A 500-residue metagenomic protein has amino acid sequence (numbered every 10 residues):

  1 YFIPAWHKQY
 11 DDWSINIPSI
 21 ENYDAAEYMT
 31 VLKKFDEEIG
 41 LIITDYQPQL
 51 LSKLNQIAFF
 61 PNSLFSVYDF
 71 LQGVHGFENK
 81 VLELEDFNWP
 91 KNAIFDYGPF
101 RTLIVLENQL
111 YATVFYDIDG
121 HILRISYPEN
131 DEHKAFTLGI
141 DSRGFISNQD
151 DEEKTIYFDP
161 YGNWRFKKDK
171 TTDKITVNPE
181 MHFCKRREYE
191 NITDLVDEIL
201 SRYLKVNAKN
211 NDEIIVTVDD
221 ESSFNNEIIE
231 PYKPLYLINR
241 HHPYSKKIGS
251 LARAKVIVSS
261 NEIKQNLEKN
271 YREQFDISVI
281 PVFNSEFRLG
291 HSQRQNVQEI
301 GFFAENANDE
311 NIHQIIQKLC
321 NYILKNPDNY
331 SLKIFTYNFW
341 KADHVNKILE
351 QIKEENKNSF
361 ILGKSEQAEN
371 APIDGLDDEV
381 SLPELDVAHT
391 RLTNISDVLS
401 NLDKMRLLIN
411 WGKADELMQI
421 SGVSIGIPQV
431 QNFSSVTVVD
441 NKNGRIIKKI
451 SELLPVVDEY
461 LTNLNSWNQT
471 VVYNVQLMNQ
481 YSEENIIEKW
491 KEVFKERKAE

Functional and structural regions predicted by a protein language model:
L82-E198: Repetitive, compositionally biased segments used for assembly/scaffolding
R202-K209, I229-K233, L237-V256: Membrane-proximal helix-turn-helix segments that form the acceptor-binding/catalytic region of lipid-linked
S250-D276: A short, active-site helix/loop in glycosyltransferases that binds the activated sugar's phosphate group
N284-A371: Conserved catalytic-core segment of nucleotide-activated headgroup transferases in glycan assembly
D377-L385, D397-A414, S424-I427: Acidic donor-binding loop of glycosyltransferase active sites
V438-D458: Change "using UDP/GDP/dTDP sugars" to "using nucleotide sugars
E459-V475: Conserved donor-nucleotide binding/catalytic region of nucleotide-linked donor-dependent transferases
E483-E500: C-terminal alpha-helical cap of glycosyltransferases
